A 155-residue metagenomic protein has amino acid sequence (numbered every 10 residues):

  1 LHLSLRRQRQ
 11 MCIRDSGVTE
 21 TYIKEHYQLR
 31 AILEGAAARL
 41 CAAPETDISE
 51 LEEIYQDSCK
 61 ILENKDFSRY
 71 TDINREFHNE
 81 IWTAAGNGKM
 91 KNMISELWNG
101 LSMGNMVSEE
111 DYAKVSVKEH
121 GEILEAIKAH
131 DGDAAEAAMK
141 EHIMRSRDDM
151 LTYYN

Functional and structural regions predicted by a protein language model:
L1-I13: Single conserved hydrophobic/aromatic residue that forms the stacking wall/gate of nucleotide- or nucleobase-binding
L5, T19, S116: Short, conserved glycine- and acidic-residue-centered signature motifs in active-site or ligand-binding loops
R14-R30: Basic, amphipathic "hinge/linker" alpha-helix immediately C-terminal to the N-terminal HTH DNA-binding motif
H26, R30, A36, A43-M106 (+2 more regions): Conserved amphipathic alpha-helical segments that form helical-bundle/coiled-coil interaction surfaces
S49, D111-K114: Short helix-capping and inter-helix turn/linker motifs at the boundaries of alpha-helical repeat units
M144-Y154: Short arginine-rich
